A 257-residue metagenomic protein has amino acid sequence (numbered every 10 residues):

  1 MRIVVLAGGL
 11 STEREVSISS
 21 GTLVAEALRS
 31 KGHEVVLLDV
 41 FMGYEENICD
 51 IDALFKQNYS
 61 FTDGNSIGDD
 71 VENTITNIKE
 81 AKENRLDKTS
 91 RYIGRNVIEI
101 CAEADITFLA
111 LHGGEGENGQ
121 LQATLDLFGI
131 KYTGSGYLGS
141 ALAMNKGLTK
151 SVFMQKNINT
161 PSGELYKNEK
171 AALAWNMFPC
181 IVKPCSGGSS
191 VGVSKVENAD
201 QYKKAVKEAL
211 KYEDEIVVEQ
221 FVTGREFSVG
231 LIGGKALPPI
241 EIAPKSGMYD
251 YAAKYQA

Functional and structural regions predicted by a protein language model:
M1-L138, L142-M144, L148, K167-L173: ATP-binding N-terminal substructure of ATP-dependent carboxylate-amine bond-forming enzymes
S17, P161-S162, P179-K207, E226: Glycine-rich phosphate-binding loop of ATP-grasp-fold ATP-dependent ligases
D52-K56, S151-M154, P179-I181, K235: Short, hinge-like loop/turn segments at secondary-structure boundaries
L111-H112, S135-S140, M154, G163 (+1 more regions): Flexible, glycine/proline-enriched loop segments at strand-loop-helix junctions that form or flank small-ligand binding
T133, P161, I181, V217-E219 (+1 more regions): Structural detector of well-ordered beta-strand residues that form the stable sheet scaffold of enzyme domains
M144-E164: Short, glycine-/small-residue-rich phosphate/pyrophosphate-handling segment
E197-A257: Phosphate-binding site of ATP-dependent enzymes
